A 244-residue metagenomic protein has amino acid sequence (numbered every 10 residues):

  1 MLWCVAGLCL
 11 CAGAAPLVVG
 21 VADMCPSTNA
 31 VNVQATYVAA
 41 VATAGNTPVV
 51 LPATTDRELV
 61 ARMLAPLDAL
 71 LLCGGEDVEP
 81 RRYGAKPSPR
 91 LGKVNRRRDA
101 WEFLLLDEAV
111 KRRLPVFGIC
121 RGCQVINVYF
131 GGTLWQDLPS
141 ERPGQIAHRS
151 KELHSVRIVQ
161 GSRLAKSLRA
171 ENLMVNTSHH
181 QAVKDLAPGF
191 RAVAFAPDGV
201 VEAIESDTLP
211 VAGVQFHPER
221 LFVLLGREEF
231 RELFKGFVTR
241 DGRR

Functional and structural regions predicted by a protein language model:
L2-I119, N127-Y129, W135, P139-S167 (+5 more regions): N-terminal beta1-alpha1 cap of cysteine-dependent amidohydrolase-like domains
C123: Catalytic nucleophile loop
T177: A glycine-rich beta-turn/hairpin centered on an aromatic-Pro dipeptide
A194: Conserved catalytic core of two-component histidine kinases
